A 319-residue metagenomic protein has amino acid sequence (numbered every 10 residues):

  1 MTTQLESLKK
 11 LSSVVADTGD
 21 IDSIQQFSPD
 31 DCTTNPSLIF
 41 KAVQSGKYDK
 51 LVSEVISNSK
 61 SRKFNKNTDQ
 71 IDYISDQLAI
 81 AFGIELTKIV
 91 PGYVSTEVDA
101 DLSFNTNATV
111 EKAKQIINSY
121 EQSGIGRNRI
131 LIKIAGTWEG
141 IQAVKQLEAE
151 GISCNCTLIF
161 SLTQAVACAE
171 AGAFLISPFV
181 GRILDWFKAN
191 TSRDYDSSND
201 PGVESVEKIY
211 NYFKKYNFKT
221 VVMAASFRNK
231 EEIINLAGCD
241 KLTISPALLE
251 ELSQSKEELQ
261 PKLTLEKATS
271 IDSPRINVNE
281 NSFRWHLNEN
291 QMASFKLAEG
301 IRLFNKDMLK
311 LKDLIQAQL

Functional and structural regions predicted by a protein language model:
M1-D17: N- or domain-start disorder-to-order transition segments that initiate the globular core
S12-T18, D30-T34, Y73, G92-V98 (+5 more regions): Hydrophobic faces of well-ordered beta-strands that scaffold small-molecule active sites in alpha/beta enzyme cores
N35, T96, I132, L147 (+3 more regions): Conserved, mostly hydrophobic/aromatic
L38-K41, S45-T137: Active-site beta->alpha loop and helix N-cap motifs at the rims of alpha/beta catalytic domains
T87-K88, N118, I141-G151, S198-Y216: Alpha-helix-loop-beta-strand connector modules within alpha/beta enzyme cores
Q122, G126, G151-S161: Acidic, His- and aromatic-enriched active-site or binding-groove loops in soluble protein domains that engage sugars
N155, F160-K267: Catalytic alpha/beta core domains of metabolic enzymes, predominantly
L263-T264, S270-L319: C-terminal extensions of enzymes
